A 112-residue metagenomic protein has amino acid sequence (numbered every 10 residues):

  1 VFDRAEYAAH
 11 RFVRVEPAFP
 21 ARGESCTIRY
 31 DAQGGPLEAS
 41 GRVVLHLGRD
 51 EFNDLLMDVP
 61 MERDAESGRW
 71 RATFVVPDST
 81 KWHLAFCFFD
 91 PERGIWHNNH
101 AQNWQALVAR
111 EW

Functional and structural regions predicted by a protein language model:
V1-W112: Glycan-association/targeting regions that enable binding to alpha-glucans and other polysaccharides
